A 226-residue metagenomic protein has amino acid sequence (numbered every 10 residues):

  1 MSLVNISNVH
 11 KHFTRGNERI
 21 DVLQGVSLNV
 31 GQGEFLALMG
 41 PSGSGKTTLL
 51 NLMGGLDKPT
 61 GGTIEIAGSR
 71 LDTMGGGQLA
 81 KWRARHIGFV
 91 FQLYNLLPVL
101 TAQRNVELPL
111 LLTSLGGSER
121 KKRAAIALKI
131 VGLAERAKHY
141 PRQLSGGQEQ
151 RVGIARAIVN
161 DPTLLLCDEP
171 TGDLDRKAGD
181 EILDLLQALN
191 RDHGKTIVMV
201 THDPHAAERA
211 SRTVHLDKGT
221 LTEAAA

Functional and structural regions predicted by a protein language model:
S2-D217: ABC family nucleotide-binding domain
K218-A226: Conserved switch/coupling elements of ABC/ABC-like ATPase nucleotide-binding domains
